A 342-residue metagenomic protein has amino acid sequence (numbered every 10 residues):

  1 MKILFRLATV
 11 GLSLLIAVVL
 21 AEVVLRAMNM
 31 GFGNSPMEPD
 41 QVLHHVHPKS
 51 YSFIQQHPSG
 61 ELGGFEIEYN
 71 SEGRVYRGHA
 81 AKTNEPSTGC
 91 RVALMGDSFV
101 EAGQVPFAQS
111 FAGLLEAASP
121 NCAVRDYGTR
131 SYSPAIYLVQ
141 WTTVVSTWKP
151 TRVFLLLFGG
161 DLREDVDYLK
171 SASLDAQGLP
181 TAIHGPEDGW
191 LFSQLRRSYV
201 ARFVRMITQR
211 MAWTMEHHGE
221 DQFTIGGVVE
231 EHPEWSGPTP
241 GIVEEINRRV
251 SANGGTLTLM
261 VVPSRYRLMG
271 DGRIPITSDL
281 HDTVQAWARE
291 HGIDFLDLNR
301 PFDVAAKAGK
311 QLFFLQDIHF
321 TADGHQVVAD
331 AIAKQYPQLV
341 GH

Functional and structural regions predicted by a protein language model:
M1-I16: N-terminal Sec-pathway targeting helices
T9, L20, D294, F314-H342: Histidine-centered active-site loop/cap adjacent to the catalytic His in serine esterases/O-acetyl transfer systems
I16-L20, V24, M28: Alpha-helical membrane-inserting segments
E22, D97, Y137, V153 (+4 more regions): Generic structural signal for small/hydrophobic residues in well-ordered secondary structure, especially within
M28-S119, F302-A306, L315, D330: Membrane/wall-proximal cationic-aromatic binding patches
R91-A93, V100-P186, F192-S193: Conserved SGNH/GDSL esterase-like catalytic core that processes O-acyl groups on lipids and polysaccharides
P134, L138, S236, P240 (+1 more regions): Short, amphipathic alpha-helical "lid/cap" segments that border enzyme active or binding sites
F158-A286, I293, L298-A306, K310: Serine-dependent acyl-ester chemistry module
